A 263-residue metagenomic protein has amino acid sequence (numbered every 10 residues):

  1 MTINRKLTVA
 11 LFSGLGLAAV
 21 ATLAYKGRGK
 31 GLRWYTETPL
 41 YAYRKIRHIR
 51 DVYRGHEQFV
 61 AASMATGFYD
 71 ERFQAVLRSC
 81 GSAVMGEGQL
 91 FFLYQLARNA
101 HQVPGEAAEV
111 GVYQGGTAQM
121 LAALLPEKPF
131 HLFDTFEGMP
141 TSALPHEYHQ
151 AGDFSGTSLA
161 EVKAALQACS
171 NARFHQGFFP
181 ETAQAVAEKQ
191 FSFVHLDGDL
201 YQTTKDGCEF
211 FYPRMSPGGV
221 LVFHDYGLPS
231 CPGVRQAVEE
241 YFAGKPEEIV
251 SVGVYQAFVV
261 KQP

Functional and structural regions predicted by a protein language model:
T2-C80: Membrane-proximal basic amphipathic "stem/tether" segments
H56-F59, G67-A83, Y94, H101-P263: S-adenosylmethionine/decaboxylated-SAM
G88-L96: A short, well-structured juxtamembrane/interface segment
